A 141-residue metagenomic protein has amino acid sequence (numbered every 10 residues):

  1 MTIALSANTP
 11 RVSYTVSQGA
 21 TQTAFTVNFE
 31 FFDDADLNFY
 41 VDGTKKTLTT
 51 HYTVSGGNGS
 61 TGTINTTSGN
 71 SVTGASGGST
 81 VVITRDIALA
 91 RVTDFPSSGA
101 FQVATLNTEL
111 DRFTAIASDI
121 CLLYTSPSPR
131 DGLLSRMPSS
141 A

Functional and structural regions predicted by a protein language model:
M1-L110: N-terminal assembly/attachment segments of tailed bacteriophage virion structural proteins
D111-S126: Compositionally biased low-complexity segments at domain edges in trafficked proteins and select soluble regulators
Y124-P127, D131-A141: Single conserved hydrophobic/aromatic residue that forms the stacking wall/gate of nucleotide- or nucleobase-binding
